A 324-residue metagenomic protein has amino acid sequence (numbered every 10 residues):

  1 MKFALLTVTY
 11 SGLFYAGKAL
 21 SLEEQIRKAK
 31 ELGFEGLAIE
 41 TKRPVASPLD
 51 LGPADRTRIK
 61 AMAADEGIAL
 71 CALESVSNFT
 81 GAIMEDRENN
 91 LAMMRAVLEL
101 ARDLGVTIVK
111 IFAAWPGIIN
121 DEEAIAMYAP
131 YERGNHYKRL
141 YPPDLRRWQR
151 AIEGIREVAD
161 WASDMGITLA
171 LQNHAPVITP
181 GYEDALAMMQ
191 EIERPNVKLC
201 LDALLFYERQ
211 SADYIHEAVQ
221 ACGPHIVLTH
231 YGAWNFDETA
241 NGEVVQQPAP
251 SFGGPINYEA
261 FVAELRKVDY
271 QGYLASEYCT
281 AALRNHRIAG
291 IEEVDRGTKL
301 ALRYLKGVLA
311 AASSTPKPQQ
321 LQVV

Functional and structural regions predicted by a protein language model:
M1-G33, A64, G105, R156 (+2 more regions): Histidine-acidic metal/acid-base catalytic patches
M1-L5, G67-C71, L91: Transmembrane beta-strand segments of Gram-negative outer membrane beta-barrel proteins
T7, L32-K42, C71-S77: Short, conserved active-site loops that position catalytic residues or coordinate cofactors/metal ions across diverse
K18-E23, L49-T57, E88-N89, I256-Y258: Aromatic- and glycine-enriched glycan-recognition loops and surfaces that form the carbohydrate-binding subsites
E23, R27, M62-E66, T80-L199: Active-site acidic/histidine proton-transfer and metal-coordination neighborhood in alpha/beta enzyme cores
E35-G36, A69, T107, T168 (+1 more regions): Residue-level detector of anion-binding/catalytic polar loops
A38, A72-E74, K110, A170 (+2 more regions): Conserved beta-strand positions in the central sheet of alpha/beta enzyme cores
A38-K60, A114-N120: Glycine-rich, proline-tolerant flexible connector loops at the mouths of alpha/beta enzymes
